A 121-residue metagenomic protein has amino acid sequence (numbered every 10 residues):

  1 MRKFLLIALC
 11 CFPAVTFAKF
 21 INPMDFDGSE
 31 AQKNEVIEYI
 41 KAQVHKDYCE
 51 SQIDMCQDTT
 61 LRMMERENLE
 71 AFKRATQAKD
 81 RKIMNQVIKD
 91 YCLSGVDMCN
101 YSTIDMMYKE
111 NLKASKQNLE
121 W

Functional and structural regions predicted by a protein language model:
M1, E120-W121: Short intrinsically disordered terminal tails
K3-T16: Sec-dependent N-terminal signal peptides
C11-F12, E50, Q57, E65 (+2 more regions): Secreted/luminal cysteine- and crosslink-motif detector
I21-D54, L69, R74-V96, L112-K116 (+1 more regions): Short, flexible domain-boundary/linker segments around small modular repeats
Q57-F72, N100-K116: Extracellular/lumenal glycan-associated surfaces
